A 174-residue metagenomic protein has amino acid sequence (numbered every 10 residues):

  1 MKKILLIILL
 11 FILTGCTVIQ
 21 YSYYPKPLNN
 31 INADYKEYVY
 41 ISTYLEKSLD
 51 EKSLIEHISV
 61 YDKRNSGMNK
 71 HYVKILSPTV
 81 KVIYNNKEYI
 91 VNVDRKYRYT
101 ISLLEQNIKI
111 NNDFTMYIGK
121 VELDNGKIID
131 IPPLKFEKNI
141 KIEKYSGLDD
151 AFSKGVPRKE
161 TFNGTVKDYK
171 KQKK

Functional and structural regions predicted by a protein language model:
M1-I19: Sec-dependent bacterial lipoprotein signal peptides
M1-L5, I31, Y169-K174: Short, Lys/Arg-enriched, disordered terminal segments
G15-A33: Bacterial Sec signal peptide processing site at the extreme N-terminus
N29-A33, L45-K47, K81-V82: Short, exposed beta-strand/loop patches in secreted or surface proteins that constitute
K36-Y72: Post-signal-peptide N-terminal segment of Sec-exported extracytoplasmic proteins
S48-K52, R64, I83-E143: Short, solvent-exposed, Trp/other aromatic-anchored flexible loops in extracytoplasmic proteins
M68-Y89: Solvent-exposed beta-hairpin/edge-strand motifs
G126-K173: Short beta-strand elements
